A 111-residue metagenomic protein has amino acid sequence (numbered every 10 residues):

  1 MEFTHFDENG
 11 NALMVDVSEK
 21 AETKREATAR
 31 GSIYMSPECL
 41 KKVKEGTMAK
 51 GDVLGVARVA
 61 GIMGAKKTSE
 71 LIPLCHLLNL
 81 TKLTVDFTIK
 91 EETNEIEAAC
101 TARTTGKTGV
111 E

Functional and structural regions predicted by a protein language model:
M1-L54, V59-H76, K82-E111: C-terminal binding/interaction regions
